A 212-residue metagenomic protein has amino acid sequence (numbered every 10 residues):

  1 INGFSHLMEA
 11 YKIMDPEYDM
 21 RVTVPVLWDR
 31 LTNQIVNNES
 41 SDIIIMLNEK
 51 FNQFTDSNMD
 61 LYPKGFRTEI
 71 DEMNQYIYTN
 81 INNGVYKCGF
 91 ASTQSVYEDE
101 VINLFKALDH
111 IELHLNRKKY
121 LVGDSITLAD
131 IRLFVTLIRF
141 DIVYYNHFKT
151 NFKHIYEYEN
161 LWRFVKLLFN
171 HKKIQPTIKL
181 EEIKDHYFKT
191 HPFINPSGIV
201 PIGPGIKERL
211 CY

Functional and structural regions predicted by a protein language model:
I1-Y212: C-terminal alpha-helical interaction module
